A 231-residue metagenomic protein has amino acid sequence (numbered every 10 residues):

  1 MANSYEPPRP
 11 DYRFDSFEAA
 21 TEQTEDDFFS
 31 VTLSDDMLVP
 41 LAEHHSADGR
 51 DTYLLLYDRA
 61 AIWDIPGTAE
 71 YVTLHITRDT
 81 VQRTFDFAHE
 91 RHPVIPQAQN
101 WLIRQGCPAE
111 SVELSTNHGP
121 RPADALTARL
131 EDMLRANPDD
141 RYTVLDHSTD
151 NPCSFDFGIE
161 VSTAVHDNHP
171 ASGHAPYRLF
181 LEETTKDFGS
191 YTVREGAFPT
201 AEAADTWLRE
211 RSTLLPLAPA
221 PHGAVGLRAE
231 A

Functional and structural regions predicted by a protein language model:
A2-D51, R104-T163: Negatively charged, low-complexity tracts enriched in Asp/Glu with abundant Ser/Thr
N3-Y5, D58-F85, V165-T192, R211: Short aromatic-glycine-(Arg/Gly/Cys) micro-motifs in beta-strand/loop hairpins
R50-D64, E160-T163, A218-V225: Short, mixed-charge low-complexity intrinsically disordered segments
L74-A109: Hydrophobic, ordered structural segments
Q82-V94, D187-E202: A short, exposed loop/beta-hairpin motif centered on an aromatic-Gly-Thr core
G106-S115, E210-P221: Short arginine-rich
R194-L215, H222: Mixed-charge, glycine-accented linear interaction segment located at domain edges/termini
V225-A231: Non-Sec secretion/translocation targeting segments of pathogen effectors
